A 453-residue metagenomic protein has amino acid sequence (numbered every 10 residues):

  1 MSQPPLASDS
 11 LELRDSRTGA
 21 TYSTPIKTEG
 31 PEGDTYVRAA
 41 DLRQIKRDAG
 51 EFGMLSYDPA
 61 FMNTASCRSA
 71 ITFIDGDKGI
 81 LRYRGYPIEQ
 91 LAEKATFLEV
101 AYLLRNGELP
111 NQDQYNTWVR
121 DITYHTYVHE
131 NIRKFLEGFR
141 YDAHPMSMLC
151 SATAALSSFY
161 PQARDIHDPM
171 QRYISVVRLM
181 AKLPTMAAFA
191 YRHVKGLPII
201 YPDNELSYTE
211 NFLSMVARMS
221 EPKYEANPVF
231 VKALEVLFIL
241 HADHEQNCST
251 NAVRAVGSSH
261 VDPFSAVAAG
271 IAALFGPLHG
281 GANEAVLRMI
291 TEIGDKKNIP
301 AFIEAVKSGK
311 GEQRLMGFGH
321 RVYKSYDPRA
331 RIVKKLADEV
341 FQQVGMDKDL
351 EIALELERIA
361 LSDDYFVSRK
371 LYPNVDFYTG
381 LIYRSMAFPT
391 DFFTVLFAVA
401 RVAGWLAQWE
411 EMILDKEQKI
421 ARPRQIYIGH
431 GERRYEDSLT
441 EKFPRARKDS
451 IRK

Functional and structural regions predicted by a protein language model:
S2-K453: Non-transmembrane, aqueous-exposed alpha-helical and coiled segments at domain scale
